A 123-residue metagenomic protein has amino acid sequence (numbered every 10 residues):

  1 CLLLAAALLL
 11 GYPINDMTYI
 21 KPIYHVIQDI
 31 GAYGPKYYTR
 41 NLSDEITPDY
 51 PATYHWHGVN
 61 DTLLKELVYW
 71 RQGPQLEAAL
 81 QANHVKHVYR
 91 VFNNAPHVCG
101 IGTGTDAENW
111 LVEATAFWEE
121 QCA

Functional and structural regions predicted by a protein language model:
C1-A123: Alpha/beta-hydrolase superfamily serine-hydrolase fold, recognizing
